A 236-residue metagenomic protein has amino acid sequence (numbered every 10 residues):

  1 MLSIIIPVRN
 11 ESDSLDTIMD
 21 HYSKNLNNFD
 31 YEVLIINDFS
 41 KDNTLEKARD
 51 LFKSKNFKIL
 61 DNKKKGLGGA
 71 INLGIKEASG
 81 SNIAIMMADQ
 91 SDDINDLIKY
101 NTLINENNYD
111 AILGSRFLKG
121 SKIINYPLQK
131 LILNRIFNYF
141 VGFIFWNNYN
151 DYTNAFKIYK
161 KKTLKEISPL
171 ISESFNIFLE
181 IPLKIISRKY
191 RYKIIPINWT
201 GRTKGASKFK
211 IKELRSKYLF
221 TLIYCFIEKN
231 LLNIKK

Functional and structural regions predicted by a protein language model:
M1, P7, D13, D20 (+2 more regions): Hydrophobic helical membrane-anchoring modules
E11-S14, S40, L67, D93: Donor nucleotide-sugar binding loop of glycosyltransferases
D13-T17, D42-L51: Acidic helix N-cap motif at the loop->helix transition within catalytic regions of sugar-transfer enzymes
D20-D30: Short, acidic, metal-binding catalytic loop of nucleotide-sugar glycosyltransferases
Y22, G74, D89, K160 (+2 more regions): Residue-level signature of catalytic and energy-coupling elements of molecular machines, predominantly ATP/GTP-dependent
Y31-E32, L45-E77: Conserved donor nucleotide-binding strand/loop of the catalytic core
N37-E46, Q90: A conserved acidic beta->alpha catalytic loop
N62-K65, G69-E77, N82-I85, I94-F175 (+2 more regions): Acceptor/aglycone-binding surface of glycosyltransferases and processive sugar-polymer synthases
